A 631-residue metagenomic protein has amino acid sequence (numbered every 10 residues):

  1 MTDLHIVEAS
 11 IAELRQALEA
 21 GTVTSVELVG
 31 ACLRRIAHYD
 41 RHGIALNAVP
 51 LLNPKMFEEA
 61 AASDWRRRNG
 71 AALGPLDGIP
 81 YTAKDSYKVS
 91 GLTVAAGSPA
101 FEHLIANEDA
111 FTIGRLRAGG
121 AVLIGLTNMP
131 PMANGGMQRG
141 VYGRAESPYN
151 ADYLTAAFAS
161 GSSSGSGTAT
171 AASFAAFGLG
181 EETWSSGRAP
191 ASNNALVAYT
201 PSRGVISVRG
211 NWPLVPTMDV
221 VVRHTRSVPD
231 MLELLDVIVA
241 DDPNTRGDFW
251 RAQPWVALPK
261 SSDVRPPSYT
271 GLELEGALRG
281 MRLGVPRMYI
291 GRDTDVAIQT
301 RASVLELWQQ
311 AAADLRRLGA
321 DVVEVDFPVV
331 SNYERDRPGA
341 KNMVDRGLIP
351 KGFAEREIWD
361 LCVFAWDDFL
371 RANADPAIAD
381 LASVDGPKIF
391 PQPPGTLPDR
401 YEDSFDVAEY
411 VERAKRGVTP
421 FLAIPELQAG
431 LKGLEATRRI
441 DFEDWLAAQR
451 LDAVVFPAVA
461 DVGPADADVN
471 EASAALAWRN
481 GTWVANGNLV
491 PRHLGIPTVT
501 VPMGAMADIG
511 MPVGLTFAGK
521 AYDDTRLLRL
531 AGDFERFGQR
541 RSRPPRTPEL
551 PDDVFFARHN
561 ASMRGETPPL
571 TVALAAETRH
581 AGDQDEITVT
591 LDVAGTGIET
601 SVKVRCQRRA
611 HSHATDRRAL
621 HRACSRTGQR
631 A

Functional and structural regions predicted by a protein language model:
M1-E102, M132-N134, F249-K260, P266-Y269 (+2 more regions): Short, well-ordered alpha-helical
E13-A20, F101-L104, D219-R226, A518: Short, well-ordered beta-strand elements within core beta-sheets of diverse protein domains
G21, G78, A118, V122 (+8 more regions): Glycine-rich, small-residue loops and helix-cap segments that act as flexible hinges at active-site edges
T22, V29-G30, Y269-L274, T300-D326 (+2 more regions): Acyltransferase
H38-I44, A172-Y289, T294, L305 (+7 more regions): Structural helix-boundary/capping segments
H42, L76-D219, F249-A252, P286-M288 (+4 more regions): Short glycine/serine-rich loop/turn segments
P328-L381, G386, F390: Non-catalytic, alpha-helical, charged scaffold/linker segments that couple or flank catalytic or architectural cores
D616-C624: Aromatic sugar-binding surface patches on proteins that engage polysaccharides or sugar-phosphate polymers
